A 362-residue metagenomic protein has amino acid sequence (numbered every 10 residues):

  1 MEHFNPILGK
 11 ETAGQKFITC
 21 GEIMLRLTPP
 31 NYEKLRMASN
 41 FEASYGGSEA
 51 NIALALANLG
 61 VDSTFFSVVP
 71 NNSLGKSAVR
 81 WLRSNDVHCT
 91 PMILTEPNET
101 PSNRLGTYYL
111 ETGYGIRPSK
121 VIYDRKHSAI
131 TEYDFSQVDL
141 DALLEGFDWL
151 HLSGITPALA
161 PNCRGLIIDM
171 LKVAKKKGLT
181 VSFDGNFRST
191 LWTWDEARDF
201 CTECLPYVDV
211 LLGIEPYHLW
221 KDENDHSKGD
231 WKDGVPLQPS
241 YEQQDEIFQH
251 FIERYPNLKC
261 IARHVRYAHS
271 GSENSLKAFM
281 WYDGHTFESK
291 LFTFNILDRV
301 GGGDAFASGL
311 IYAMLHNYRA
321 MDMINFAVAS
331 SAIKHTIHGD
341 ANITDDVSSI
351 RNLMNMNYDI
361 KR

Functional and structural regions predicted by a protein language model:
E2-M92, G113-I116, Y133-F135, K290 (+2 more regions): Glycine-rich phosphate/adenosyl-contacting loop at the front of the ribokinase-like
I23, G185, A305: Active-site metal-binding loops of divalent metal-dependent hydrolases
F66-G154, V181, I350-R362: Conserved N-terminal subdomain of the carbohydrate kinase-like
L166-G178, F200-Y207: Catalytic-core regions built around general acid/base machinery
V173-T180, Y255-K259: A short helix->loop->beta-strand "cap" motif at the edges of active sites that frequently abuts
L191-D283: Conserved phosphate/ATP/ADP-binding segment of small-molecule kinases
K290-M356, I360: Conserved post-catalytic alpha-helical subdomain immediately downstream of the catalytic base and nucleotide-binding
